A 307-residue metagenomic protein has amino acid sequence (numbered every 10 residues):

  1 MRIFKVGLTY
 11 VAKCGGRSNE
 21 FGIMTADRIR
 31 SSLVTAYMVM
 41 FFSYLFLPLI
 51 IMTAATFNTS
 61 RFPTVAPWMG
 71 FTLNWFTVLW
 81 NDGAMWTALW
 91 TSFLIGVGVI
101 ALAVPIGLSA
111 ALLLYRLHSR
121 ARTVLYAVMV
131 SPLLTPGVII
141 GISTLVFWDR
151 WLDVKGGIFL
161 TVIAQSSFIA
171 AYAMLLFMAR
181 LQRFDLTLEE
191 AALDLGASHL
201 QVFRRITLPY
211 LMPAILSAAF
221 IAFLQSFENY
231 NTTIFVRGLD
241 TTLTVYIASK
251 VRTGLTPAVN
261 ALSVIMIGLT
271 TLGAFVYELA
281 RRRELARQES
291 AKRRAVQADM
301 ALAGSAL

Functional and structural regions predicted by a protein language model:
I3, G16, G22-D27, S31 (+5 more regions): Transmembrane-helix boundary motif in ABC transporter permease subunits
G7, T25-R30, P63, L73-A84 (+2 more regions): Interhelical loop and adjacent transmembrane-helix boundary motif in polytopic membrane transport permeases
Y10-M52: N-terminal signal-anchor/first transmembrane alpha helix
G16, F21-M24, P63-P67, L73 (+4 more regions): Membrane-interfacial helix termini and adjacent extracytoplasmic/periplasmic loops of multi-pass transporters
Y37, F42-L49, S167, M174-R180 (+2 more regions): Transmembrane alpha-helices
S43, W86, W90, L94-I106 (+8 more regions): Hydrophobic alpha-helical transmembrane segments of multipass integral membrane proteins, especially permease/channel
L49-S60, T91, G141-L152, L176 (+4 more regions): A structural signal for multi-pass alpha-helical bundles of membrane permease subunits that mediate small-molecule
L89, L114, S131, T187-L195 (+1 more regions): Short hydrophobic faces within alpha-helices
